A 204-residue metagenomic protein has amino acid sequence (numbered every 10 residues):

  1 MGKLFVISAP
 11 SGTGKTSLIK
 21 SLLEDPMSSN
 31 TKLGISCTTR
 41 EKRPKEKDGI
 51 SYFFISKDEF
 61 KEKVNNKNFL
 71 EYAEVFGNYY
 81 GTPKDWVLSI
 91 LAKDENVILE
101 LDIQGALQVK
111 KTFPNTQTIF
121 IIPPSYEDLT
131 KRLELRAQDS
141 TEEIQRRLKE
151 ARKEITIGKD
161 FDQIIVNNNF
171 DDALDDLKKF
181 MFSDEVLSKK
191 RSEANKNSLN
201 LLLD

Functional and structural regions predicted by a protein language model:
M1-F5: Pre-Walker A (Motif I) flank of P-loop NTPase domains
S8-P10: P-loop (Walker A) phosphate-binding loop of NTP-binding proteins
T13: ATP-binding Walker
T16: Walker A/P-loop
E24-L33: Post-Walker A helix-loop "phosphate-sensing" segment adjacent to the P-loop in P-loop NTPases
S36-V97, Q104-L107: ATP-dependent small-molecule kinase phosphotransfer cores that center on conserved nucleotide phosphate-binding segments
V97-D102, K111-R136, V166-N169: Conserved phosphate-donor/acceptor-positioning beta-strand/loop module used by diverse small-molecule
L135-D139, T156-D204: NTP-dependent small-molecule kinase module
